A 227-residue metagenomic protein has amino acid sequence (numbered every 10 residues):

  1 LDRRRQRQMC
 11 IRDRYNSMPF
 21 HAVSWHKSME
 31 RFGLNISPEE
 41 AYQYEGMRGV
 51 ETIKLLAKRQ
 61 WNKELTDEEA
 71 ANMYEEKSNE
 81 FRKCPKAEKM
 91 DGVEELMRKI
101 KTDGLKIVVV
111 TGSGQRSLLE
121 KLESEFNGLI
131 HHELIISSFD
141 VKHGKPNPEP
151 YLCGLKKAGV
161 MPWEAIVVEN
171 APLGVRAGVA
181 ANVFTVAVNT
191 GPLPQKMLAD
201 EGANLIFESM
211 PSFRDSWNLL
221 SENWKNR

Functional and structural regions predicted by a protein language model:
L1-R7, I11: Single conserved hydrophobic/aromatic residue that forms the stacking wall/gate of nucleotide- or nucleobase-binding
D13, T111-S113: Conserved phosphate-coupling serine/threonine residues in phosphotransfer and NTP-handling enzymes
R14, K89, I107, V167-V168 (+1 more regions): Conserved SAM-binding loop
A22-Q43: Conserved phosphoryl-transfer catalytic core
E30, K101, V179: Anion (oxyanion) recognition and catalysis
G46-F81, D91, K99: A metal-dependent, Asp-based hydrolase signature
E68, E94, R98, G114-R227: Asp-based, Mg2+/Mn2+-dependent phosphohydrolase catalytic module
R82-V109: Short, acidic loop-to-helix structural element flanking the phosphoryl-transfer center in phosphate-processing enzymes
